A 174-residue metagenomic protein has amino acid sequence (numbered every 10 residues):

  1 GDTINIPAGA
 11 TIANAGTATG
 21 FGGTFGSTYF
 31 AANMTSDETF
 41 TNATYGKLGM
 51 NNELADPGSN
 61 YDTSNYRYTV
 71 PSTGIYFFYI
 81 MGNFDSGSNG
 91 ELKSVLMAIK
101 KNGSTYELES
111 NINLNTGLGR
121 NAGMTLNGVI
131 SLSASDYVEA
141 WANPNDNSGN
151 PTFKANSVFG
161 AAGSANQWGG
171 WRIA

Functional and structural regions predicted by a protein language model:
G1, N5-I6, I12-N14, G20: Extracellular beta-strand solenoids
G9, A15-T17, M81, N143: Surface loops and adjacent helix of pleckstrin homology
G22-A174: Extracellular jelly-roll beta-sandwich "head" domains, especially the C-terminal globular C1q domain
